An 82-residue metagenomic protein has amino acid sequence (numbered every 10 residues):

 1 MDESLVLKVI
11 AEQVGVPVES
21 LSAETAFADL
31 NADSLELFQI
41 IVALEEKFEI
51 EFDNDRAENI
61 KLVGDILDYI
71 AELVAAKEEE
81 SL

Functional and structural regions predicted by a protein language model:
M1, V6, A26, L62-D65: Residue-level recognition of oxygen-bearing side chains
M1-E19, A76-L82: Thiotemplate assembly-line natural product biosynthesis machinery
S22-D33, D55-L62: Glycine-rich loop motifs involved in handling phospho/adenylate chemistry
E36: Two-component histidine kinase catalytic core, primarily the HATPase_c
Q39-I60, E80-S81: Phosphopantetheinylated carrier protein domains
